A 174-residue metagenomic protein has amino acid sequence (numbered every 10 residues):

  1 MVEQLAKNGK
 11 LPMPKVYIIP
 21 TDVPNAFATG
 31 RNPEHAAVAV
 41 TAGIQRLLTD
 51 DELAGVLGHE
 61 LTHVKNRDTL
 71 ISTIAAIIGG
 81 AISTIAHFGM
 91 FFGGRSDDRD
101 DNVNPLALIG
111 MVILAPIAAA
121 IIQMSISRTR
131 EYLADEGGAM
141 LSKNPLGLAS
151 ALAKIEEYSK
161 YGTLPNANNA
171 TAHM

Functional and structural regions predicted by a protein language model:
M1-L106, I117-M174: Polar-ligand-bearing catalytic/cofactor-coordination segments of membrane-embedded or membrane-tethered inner-membrane
V112-I113: Hydrophobic alpha-helical transmembrane segments of integral membrane proteins, especially lipid-exposed positions
